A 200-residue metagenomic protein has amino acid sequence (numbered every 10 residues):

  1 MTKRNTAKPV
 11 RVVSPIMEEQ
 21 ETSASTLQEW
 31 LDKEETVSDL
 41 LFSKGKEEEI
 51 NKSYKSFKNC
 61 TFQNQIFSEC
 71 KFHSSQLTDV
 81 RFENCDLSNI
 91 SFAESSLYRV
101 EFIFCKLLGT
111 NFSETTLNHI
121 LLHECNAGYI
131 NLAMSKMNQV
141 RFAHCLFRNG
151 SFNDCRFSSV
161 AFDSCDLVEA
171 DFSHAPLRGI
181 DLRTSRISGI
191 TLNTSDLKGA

Functional and structural regions predicted by a protein language model:
K3-A200: Tandem repeat scaffolds
